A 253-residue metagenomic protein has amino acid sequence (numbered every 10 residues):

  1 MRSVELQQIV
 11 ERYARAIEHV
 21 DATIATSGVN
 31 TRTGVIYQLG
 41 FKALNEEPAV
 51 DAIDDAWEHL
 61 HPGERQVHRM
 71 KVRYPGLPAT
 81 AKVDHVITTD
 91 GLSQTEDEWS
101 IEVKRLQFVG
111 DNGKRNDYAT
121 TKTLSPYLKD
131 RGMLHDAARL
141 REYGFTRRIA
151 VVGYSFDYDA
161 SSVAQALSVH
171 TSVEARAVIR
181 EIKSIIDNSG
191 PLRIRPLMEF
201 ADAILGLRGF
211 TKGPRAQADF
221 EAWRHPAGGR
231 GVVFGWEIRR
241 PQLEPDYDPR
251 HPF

Functional and structural regions predicted by a protein language model:
R2-V4, H68, L77: N-terminal intrinsically disordered, cationic/polar leader segments that include organellar targeting peptides
Q7-V72: Acidic-basic catalytic patches of nuclease active cores, encompassing PD-(D/E)XK and other metal-cofactor nuclease
L60, D136-R147: A structural motif corresponding to the C-terminal end of an alpha-helix and its immediate exit/capping segment
M70-S100: Catalytic centers of nucleases
H85-I87, T95-T120: Conserved catalytic cores of phosphodiester-cleaving nucleases, focusing on short active-site segments
W99, F145-S155: Hydrophobic beta-strand segments of well-ordered beta-sheets in folded domains
Q107-R139: Mg2+/Mn2+-dependent nuclease catalytic core
Y158-F253: Non-catalytic C-terminal interaction segments of nucleic acid-processing enzymes
